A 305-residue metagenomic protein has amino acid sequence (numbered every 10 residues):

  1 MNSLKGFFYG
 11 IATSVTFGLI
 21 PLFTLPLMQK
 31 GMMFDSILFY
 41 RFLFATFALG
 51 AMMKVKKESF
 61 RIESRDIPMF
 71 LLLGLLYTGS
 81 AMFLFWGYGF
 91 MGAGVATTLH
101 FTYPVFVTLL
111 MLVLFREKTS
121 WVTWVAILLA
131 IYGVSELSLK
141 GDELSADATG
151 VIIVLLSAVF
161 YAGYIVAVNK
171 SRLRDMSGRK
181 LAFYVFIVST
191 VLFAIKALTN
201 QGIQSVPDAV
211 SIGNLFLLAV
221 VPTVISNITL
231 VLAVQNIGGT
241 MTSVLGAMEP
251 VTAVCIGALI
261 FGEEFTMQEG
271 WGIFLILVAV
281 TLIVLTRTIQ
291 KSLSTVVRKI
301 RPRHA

Functional and structural regions predicted by a protein language model:
M1-S36, Y40, L75, F83 (+3 more regions): Glycine-/small-residue-enriched transmembrane alpha-helix faces in small-molecule transporters and effluxers
L4-Y9, D35-A51, T123-L129, T149-L156 (+2 more regions): Hydrophobic alpha-helical transmembrane segments of multi-pass integral membrane proteins, especially transporters
F8, S14-V15, Y40, A96-T102 (+2 more regions): Helix-helix packing/entry segments at the starts of transmembrane helices
T16, P21, M53-H100, E136 (+1 more regions): Specific transmembrane alpha-helical segments of multi-pass solute transporters/efflux pumps, especially DMT/EamA
G18-L19, L43-F47, V105, I131 (+3 more regions): Small-residue-rich packing faces within the transmembrane alpha-helices of Major Facilitator Superfamily
S36-L38, F42-T46, L76-Y77, F85-K118 (+3 more regions): Specific alpha-helical transmembrane segments that line the substrate/conduction pathway and gating interfaces
A45-E63, I131-S145, V188-S211, C255-L259 (+2 more regions): Membrane-interface helix-cap regions at the ends of transmembrane helices in multi-pass membrane proteins
L49, L71, L110, T119-L139 (+5 more regions): Hydrophobic transmembrane alpha-helices of multi-pass small-molecule transport proteins
